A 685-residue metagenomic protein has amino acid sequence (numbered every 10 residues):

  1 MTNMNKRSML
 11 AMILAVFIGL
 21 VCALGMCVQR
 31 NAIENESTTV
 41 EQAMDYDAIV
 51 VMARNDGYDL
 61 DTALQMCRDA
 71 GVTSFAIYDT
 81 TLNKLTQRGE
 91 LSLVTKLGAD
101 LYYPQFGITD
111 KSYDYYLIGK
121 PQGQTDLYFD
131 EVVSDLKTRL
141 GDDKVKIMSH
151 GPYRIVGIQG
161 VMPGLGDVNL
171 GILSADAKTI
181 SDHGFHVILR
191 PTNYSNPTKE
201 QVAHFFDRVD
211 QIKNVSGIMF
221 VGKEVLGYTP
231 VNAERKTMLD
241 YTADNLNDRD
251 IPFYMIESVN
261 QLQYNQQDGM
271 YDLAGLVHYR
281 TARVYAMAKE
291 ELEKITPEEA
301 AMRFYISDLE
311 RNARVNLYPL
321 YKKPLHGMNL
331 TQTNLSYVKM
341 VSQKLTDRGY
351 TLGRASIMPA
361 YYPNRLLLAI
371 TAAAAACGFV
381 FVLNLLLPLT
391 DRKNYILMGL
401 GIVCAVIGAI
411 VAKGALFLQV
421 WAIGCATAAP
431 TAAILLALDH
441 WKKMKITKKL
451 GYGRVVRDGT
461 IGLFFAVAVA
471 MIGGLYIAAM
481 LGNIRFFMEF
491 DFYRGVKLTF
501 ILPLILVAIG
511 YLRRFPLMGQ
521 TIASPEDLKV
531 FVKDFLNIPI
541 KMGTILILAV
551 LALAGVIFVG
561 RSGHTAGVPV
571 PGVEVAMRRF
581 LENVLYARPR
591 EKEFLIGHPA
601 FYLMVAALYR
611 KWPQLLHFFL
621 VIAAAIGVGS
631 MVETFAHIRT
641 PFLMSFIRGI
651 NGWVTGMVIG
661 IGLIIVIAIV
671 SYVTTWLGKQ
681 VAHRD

Functional and structural regions predicted by a protein language model:
M1-M52, L64: Hydrophobic secretory-pathway targeting helix
T2-A11, A15-M26, A369-D685: Alpha-helical transmembrane segments of integral membrane proteins
A32-P363: Soluble extramembrane regions of membrane proteins in the secretory/endomembrane system
